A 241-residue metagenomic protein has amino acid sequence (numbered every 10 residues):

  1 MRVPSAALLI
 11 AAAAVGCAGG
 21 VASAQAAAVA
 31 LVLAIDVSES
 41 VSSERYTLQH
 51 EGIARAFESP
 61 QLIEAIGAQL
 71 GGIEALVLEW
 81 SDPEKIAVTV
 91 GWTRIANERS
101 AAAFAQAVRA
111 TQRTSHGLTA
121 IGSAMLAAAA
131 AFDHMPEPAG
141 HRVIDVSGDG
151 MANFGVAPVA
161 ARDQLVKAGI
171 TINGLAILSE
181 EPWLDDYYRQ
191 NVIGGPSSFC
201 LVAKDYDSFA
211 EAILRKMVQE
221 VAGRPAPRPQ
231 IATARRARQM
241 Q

Functional and structural regions predicted by a protein language model:
A7-A18: Bacterial N-terminal signal peptides
A26-G91, A124-A128, V143-S147, N173: Von Willebrand factor
A34-E44, A75, G91, A107-L118 (+3 more regions): Second-shell loop/turn segments in exported
E51-L62, D82, R113, A129-E137 (+6 more regions): Sec-exported extracytoplasmic/periplasmic mature domains
P60-Q69, L118, P136, G140-R142 (+1 more regions): Surface-exposed patches in mature extracellular/periplasmic domains of secreted proteins
A87, I95, R99-R142, G174-L184 (+2 more regions): Von Willebrand factor
G150-N191: VWA/integrin I-like adhesion module and closely mimicked acidic/polar interface patches used
E180-P227: Von Willebrand factor A/integrin I-like adhesion domains
